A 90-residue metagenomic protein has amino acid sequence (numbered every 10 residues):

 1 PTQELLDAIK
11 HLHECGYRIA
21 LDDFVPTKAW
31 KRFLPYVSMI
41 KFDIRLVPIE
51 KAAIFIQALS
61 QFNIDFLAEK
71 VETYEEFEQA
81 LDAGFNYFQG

Functional and structural regions predicted by a protein language model:
P1-A58, F62-G90: The catalytic core of metal-dependent phosphodiesterases that act on cyclic dinucleotides
